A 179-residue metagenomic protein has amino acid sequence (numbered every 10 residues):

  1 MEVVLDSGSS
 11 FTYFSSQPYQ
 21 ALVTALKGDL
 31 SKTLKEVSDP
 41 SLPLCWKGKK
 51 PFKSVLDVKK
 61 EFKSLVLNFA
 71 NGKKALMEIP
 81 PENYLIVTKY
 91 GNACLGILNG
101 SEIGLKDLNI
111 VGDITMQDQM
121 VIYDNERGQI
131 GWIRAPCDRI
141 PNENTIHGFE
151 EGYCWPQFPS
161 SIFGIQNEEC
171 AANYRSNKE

Functional and structural regions predicted by a protein language model:
E2-L5, T12-Q17, A21-L30, E36 (+1 more regions): Aspartic protease catalytic domain
